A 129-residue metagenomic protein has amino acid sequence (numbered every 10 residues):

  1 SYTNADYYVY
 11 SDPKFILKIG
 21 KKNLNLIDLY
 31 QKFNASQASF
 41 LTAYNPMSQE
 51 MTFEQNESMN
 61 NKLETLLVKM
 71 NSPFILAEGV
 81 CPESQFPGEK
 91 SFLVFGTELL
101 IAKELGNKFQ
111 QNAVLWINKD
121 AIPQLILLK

Functional and structural regions predicted by a protein language model:
S1-T65: N-terminal, charge-rich interaction modules
K18-G20, E104-L105, I126-K129: Short amphipathic beta-strand/extended segments with alternating polar/hydrophobic composition
L29, P82, E104: Short, flexible, glycine/charge-rich loop motifs used to bind or transfer phosphoryl groups or to couple energy/partner
N56-E57, I117-I122, K129: A generic "folded-domain core" signal
E57-I101: Amphipathic protein-protein interaction modules
T65-V68, P123-K129: Mature, function-bearing regions of proteins
F86-S91, F95-Q124: Short, compact, well-ordered microdomains
